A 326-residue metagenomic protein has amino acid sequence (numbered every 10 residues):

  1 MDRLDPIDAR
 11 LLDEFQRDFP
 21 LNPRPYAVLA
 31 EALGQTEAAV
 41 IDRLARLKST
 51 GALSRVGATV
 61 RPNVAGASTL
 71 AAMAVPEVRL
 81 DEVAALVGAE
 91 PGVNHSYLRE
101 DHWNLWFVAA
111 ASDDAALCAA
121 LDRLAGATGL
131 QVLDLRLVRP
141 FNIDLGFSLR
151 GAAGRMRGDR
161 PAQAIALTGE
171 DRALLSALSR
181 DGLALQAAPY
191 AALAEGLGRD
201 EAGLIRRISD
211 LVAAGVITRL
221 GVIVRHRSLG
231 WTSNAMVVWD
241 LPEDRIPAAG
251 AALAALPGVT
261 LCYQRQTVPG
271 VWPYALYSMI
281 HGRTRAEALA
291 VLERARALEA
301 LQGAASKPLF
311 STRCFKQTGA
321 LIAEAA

Functional and structural regions predicted by a protein language model:
M1-A326: A compositional/biophysical signature of low hydrophobicity enriched in polar/charged and small residues
